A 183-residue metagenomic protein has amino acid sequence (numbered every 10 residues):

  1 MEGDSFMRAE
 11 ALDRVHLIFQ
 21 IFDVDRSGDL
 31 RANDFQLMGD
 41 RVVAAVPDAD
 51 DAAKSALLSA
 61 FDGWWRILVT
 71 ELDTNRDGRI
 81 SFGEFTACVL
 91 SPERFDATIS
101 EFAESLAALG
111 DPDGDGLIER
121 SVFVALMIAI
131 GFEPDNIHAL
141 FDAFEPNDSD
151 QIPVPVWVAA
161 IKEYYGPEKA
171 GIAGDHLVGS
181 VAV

Functional and structural regions predicted by a protein language model:
E2-A45: The feature marks the first
D4-S5, C88-V89, V183: Domain-level signal for compact, non-enzymatic binding modules
F6-E10, S59-A60, A97-T98, I130-F132: Short helix-capping and inter-helix turn/linker motifs at the boundaries of alpha-helical repeat units
M7, S27, A125, A129 (+1 more regions): Conserved aromatic-histidine-acidic binding/catalytic patches
L12-S27, S55-R76, E101-G114, N136-V154 (+1 more regions): Primarily EF-hand calcium-binding motifs
R31-D50, R79-R94, L117-G131, P153-P167: Amphipathic regulatory helices of Ca2+-sensor modules
L90, D96-T98, S105: General zinc-binding finger modules coordinated by cysteine/histidine
E163-V183: Acidic/histidine-enriched, glycine/proline-rich intrinsically disordered or flexible terminal extensions
